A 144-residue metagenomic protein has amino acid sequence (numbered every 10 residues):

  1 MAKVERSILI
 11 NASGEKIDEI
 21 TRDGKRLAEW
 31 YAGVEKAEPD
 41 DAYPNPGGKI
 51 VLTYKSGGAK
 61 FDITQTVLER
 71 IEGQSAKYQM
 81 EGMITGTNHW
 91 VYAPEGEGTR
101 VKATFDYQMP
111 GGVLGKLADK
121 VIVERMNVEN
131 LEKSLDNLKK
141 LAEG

Functional and structural regions predicted by a protein language model:
M1-N45, K140: Hydrophobic ligand-binding cavity/cleft-lining segments
R6-I8, I63-E69, T87-P94, F105: Hydrophobic/aromatic beta-strand elements that line small-molecule binding cavities or substrate pockets in beta-rich
A12, E29, D62, E129-K133: Generic recognition of short, well-ordered alpha-helical interface segments
S13-K16, R26, A59, I84 (+2 more regions): Short phosphate-engaging motifs
E38-I84, E95-R100, K133-G144: Glycine-rich portal/gate segments that line the openings of hydrophobic small-molecule binding cavities
M80-K133, L138: Beta-strand/loop substructures that line and gate deep hydrophobic ligand-binding cavities in soluble
